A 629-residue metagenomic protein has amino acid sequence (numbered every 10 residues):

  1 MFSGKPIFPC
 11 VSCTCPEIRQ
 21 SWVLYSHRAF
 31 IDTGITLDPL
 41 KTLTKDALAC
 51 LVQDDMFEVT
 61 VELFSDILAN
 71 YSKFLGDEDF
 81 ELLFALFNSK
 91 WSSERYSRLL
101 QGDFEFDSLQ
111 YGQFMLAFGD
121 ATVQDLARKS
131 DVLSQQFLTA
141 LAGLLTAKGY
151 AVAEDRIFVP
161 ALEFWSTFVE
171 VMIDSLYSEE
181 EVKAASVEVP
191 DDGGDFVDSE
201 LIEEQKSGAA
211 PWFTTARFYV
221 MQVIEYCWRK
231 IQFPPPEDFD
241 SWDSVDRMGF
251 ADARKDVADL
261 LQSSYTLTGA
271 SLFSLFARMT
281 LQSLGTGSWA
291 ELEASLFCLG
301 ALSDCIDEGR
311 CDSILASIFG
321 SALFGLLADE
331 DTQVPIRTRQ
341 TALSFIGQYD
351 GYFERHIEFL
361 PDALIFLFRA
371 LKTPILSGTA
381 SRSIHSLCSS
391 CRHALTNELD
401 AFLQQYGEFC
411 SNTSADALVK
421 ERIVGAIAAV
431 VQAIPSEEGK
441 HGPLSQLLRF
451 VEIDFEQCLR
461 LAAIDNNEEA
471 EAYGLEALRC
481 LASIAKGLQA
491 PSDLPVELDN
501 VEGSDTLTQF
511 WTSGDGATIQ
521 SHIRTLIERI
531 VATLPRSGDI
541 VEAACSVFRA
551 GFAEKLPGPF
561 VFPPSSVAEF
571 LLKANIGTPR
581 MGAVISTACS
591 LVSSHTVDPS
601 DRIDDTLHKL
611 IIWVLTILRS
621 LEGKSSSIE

Functional and structural regions predicted by a protein language model:
M1-F2, P9, C13, E17-V23 (+7 more regions): Extended alpha-helical scaffold segments
M1-P9, A147-D307, Q404-S513: Alpha-helical repeat/alpha-solenoid scaffolds of the HEAT/ARM/MIF4G superfamily and closely related elongated all-alpha
F2-F8, G34-L51, F74-S92, F137-A142 (+11 more regions): HEAT/HEAT-like alpha-solenoid repeats
P6-P16, K45-M56, S89-F106, Q124-L126 (+18 more regions): Helix-loop junctions that connect tandem helical modules in alpha-solenoid scaffolds
E17-W22, W289-G351, R355, L478: Active-site-adjacent "gating/activation" loops or surface patches in catalytic cores
R19-W22, T42, V59, P160 (+13 more regions): Acidic, Ser/Thr-rich intrinsically disordered and amphipathic helical segments
Q20-I31, T60-S72, S108-V123, L145 (+11 more regions): Hydrophobic residues within the alpha-helices of tandem HEAT/HEAT-like
E58, E105-S108, G378, L395-D400 (+2 more regions): Acidic/polar loop patches that form or flank catalytic/metal-binding clefts of enzymes that bind anionic ligands
